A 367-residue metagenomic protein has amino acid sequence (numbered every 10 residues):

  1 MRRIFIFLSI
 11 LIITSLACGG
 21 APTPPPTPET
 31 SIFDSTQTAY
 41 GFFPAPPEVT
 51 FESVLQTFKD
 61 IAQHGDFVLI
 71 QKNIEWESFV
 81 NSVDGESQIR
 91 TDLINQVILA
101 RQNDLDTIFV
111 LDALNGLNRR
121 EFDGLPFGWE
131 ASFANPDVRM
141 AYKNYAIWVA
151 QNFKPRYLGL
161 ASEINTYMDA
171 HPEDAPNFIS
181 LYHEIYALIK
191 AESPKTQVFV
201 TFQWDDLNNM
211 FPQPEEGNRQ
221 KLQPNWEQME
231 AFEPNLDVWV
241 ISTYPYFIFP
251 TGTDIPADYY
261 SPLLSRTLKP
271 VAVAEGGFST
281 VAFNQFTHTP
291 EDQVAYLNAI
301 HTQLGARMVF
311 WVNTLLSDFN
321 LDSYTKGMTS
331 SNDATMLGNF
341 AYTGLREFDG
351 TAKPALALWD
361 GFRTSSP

Functional and structural regions predicted by a protein language model:
I10-I32, T36-T38, P367: Ser/Thr-rich, Proline-interspersed low-complexity disordered segments
P28-M140, G159, E163-T166, V240 (+2 more regions): N-terminal substrate-binding region of glycoside hydrolase catalytic domains
P28-S35, V54, F283-A295, F310-P367: Aromatic-rich peripheral "rim/lid" segments of glycoside hydrolase catalytic domains that contact and position glycan
V49-F58, T91-N95, Y142-A146, N209-E230 (+2 more regions): Alpha-helical scaffolding within the catalytic cores of extracellular/periplasmic polymer-degrading hydrolases
V68-K72, F153-R156, L160-S162, V200-F202 (+2 more regions): Aromatic- and acid-rich polysaccharide-binding/catalytic face of secreted or lumenal carbohydrate-active enzymes
Y145-A175, F199-T201: Active-site groove signature of glycoside hydrolases
G159-S162, F178-K221, K269-A282, M308-L316: Aromatic-lined carbohydrate-recognition surfaces of secreted/lumenal glycan-active proteins
T253-W311: Catalytic-core region of carbohydrate-active enzymes that cleave or remodel glycosidic bonds
